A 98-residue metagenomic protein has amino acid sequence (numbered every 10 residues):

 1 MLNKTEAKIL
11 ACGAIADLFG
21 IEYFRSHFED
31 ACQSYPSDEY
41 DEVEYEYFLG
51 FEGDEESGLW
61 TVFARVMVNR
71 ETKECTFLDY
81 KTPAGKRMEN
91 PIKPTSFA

Functional and structural regions predicted by a protein language model:
M1-C32: Short, non-transmembrane alpha-helical segments in secretory-pathway proteins
A7, A11, I15, Y45-L49 (+2 more regions): Hydrophobic beta-strand residues in large extracellular and virion-surface proteins
A16-R25, E52, P83-S96: Acidic interaction surfaces
R25-V68: Exposed beta-strand-loop-beta-strand "reactive/processing" segments of non-cytosolic proteins
V62-A98: A short, surface-exposed interaction/processing loop segment used at functional sites
